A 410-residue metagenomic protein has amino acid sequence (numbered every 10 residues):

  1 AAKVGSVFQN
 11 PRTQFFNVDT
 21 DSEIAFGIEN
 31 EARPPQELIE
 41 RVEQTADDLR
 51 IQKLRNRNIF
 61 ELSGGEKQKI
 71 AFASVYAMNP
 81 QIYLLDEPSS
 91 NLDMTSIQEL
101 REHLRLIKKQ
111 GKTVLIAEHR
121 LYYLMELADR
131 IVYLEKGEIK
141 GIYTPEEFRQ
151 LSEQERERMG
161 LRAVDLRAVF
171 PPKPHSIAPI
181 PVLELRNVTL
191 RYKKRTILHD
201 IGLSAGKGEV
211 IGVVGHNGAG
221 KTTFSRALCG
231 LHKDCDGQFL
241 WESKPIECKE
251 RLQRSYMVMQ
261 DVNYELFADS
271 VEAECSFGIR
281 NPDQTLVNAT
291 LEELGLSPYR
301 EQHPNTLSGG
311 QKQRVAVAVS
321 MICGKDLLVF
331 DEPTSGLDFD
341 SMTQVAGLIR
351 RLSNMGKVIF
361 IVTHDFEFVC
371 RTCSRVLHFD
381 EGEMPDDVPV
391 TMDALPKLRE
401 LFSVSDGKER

Functional and structural regions predicted by a protein language model:
Q36-L54, Q284-Y299: Conserved ABC ATPase "signature" region
N58-L62, E66, H303-L307, Q311: Conserved ABC ATPase signature
Y83-D86, L328-D331: Catalytic Walker B motif of ABC-type/P-loop ATPase nucleotide-binding domains
D93, D338: ABC-family nucleotide-binding domains
E118-H119, T363-H364: H-loop/switch region of ABC-family ATPase nucleotide-binding domains
V214-H216: The feature captures the beta-strand-to-loop junction immediately N-terminal to the Walker
C229: Helix-to-loop junction immediately C-terminal to a conserved catalytic motif
